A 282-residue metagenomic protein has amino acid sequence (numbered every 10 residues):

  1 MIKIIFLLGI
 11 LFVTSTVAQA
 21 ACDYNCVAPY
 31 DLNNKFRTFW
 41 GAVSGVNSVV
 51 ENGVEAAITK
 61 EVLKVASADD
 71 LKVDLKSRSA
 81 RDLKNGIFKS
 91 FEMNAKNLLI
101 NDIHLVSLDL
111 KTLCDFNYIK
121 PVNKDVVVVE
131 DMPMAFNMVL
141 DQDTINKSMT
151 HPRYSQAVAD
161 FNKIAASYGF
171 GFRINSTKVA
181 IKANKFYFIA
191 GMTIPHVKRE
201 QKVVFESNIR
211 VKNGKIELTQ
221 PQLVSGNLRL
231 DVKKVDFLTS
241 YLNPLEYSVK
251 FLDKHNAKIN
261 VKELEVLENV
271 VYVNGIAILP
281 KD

Functional and structural regions predicted by a protein language model:
I4-V13: Sec-dependent N-terminal signal peptides
A20-D282: Extracellular/lumenal and peripheral-membrane lipid-interaction modules
